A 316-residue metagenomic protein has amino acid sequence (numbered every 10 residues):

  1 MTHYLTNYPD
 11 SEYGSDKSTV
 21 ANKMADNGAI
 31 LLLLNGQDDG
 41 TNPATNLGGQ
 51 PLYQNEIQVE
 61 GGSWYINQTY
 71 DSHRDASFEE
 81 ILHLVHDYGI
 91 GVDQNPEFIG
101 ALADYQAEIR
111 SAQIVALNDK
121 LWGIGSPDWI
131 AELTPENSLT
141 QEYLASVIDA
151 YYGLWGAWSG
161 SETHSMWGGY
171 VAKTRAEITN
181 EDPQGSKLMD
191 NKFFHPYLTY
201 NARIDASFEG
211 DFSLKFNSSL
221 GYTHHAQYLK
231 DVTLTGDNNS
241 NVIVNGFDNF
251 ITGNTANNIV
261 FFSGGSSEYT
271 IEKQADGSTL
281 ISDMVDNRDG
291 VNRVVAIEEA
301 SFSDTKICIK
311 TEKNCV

Functional and structural regions predicted by a protein language model:
T2-D10, N137-Y152, D231, E298-D304: Short, solvent-exposed linear motifs at loop/edge-of-secondary-structure regions
T2-L117, I124: Acidic/His-rich structured neighborhood in mature extracellular/periplasmic domains
K23-N27, E136-T140, R293: Extracellular/periplasmic catalytic domains that process cell-envelope and extracellular macromolecules
I66-H73, W129-Q141, G169-E177: Conserved aromatic-histidine-acidic binding/catalytic patches
I90-G160, M166: Post-HExxH zinc-binding segment in Zn-dependent metallohydrolases
I148-Q227, I243, F250-T252, F261 (+1 more regions): Pan-zinc metallopeptidase signature
F216-F262, S267-Y269, G277-S282, D286 (+2 more regions): Glycine- and aspartate-rich repeat motifs characteristic of hemolysin/RTX-like Ca2+-binding segments in secreted
R288-V316: Low-complexity acidic/polar repeat-biased segments
